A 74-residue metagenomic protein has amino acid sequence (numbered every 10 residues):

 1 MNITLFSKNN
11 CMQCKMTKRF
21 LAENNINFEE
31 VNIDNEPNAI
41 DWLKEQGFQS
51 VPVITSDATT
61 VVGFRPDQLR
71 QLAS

Functional and structural regions predicted by a protein language model:
M1-N24: Local sequence-structure signature of Cys/Sec-based thiol-disulfide redox active-site neighborhoods
N27, A73: Catalytic phosphate/metal-binding cores of nucleic-acid and nucleotide-processing enzymes, i.e., regions that mediate
N32-F48: Thioredoxin-like thiol-disulfide oxidoreductase module
P52-V62: A short, hydrophobic beta-strand/beta-hairpin element that forms part of a small beta-sheet core
